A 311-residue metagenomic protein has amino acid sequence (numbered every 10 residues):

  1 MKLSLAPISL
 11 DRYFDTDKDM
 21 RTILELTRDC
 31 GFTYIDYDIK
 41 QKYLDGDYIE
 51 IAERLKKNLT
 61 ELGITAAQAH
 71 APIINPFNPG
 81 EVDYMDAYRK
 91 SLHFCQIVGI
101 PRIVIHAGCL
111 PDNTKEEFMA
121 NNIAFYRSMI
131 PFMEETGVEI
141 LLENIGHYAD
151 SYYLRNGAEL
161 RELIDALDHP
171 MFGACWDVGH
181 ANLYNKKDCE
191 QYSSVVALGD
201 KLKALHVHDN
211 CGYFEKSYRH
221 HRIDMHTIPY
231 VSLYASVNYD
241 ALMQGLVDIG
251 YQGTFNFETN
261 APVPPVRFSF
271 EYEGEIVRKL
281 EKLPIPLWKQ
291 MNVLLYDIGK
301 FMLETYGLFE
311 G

Functional and structural regions predicted by a protein language model:
M1-P7, F14-G31, T60, G99 (+1 more regions): Histidine-acidic metal/acid-base catalytic patches
S9-D11, I39-Q41, P72-N75, A107-P111 (+4 more regions): Active-site-proximal loop/turn and secondary-structure-junction residues that shape catalytic pockets, frequently
L26, G31-G46, H70-I73: N-terminal substrate-binding region of glycoside hydrolase catalytic domains
T33-Y34, T65, P101, E139 (+1 more regions): Residue-level detector of anion-binding/catalytic polar loops
D36, Q68, V104, L141 (+3 more regions): Conserved beta-strand positions in the central sheet of alpha/beta enzyme cores
D36-L59, N113: Glycine-rich, proline-tolerant flexible connector loops at the mouths of alpha/beta enzymes
N58-E61, F77-A174, L183, K279-K282 (+2 more regions): Active-site acidic/histidine proton-transfer and metal-coordination neighborhood in alpha/beta enzyme cores
I73-E81, E116, H226-L233: The substrate-binding groove and active-site-proximal loops of carbohydrate-active enzymes, especially glycoside
